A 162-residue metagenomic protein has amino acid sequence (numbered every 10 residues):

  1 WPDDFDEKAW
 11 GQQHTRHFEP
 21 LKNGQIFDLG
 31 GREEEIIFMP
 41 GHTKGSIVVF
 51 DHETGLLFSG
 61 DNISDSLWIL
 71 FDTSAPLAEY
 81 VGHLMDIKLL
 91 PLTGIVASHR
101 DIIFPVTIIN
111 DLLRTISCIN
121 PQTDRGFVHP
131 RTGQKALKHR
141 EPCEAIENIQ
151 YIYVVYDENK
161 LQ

Functional and structural regions predicted by a protein language model:
W1, D6, T54, P76 (+1 more regions): A general marker of short, structured functional hotspots
W1-D28, C118-Q122, F127, T132-G133: Active-site HxH/HxHxD metal-binding segment of metal-dependent hydrolases
K8-A9, F50, L161: Amphipathic alpha-helical interaction segments
H14-R16, L67, I149-Y151: Generic structural motif recognizing short loop/turn segments at the entrances and edges of beta-strands
P20-R32, I36-I37, G45, Y156-Q162: Short N-terminal signal/transit or membrane-insertion segments and the immediately adjacent low-complexity/disordered
Q25, M85-G94, D101-Q162: Accessory terminal helices/loops
E33-C118: Metallo-beta-lactamase
